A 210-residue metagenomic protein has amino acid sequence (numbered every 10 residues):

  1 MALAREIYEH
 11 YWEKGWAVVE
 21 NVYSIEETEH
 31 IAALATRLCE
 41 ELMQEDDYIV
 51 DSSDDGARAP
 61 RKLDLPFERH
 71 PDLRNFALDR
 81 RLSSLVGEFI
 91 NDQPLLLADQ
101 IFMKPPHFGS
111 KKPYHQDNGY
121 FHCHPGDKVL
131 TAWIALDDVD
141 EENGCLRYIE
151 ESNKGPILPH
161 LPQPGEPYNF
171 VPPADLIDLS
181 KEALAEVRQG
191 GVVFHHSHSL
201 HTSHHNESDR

Functional and structural regions predicted by a protein language model:
M1-K14, V19-Y114, Y120-H122, L161: Non-heme Fe(II)-dependent double-stranded beta-helix
S24, R74-L78, P125, L179-R188 (+1 more regions): Aromatic-acidic/polar surface patches that form glycan- and anion
R74, N118-H122, I134-D137, D178-L184 (+1 more regions): Short helix-to-loop capping/linker segments positioned immediately adjacent to catalytic or ligand/cofactor-binding
L82, P106-G109, G126-D127, D138-E141 (+2 more regions): Short, charged/polar surface micro-motifs in flexible loops or helix N-caps
D99, L130, G144: Change "...and in nucleic-acid phosphodiester-cleaving endonucleases..." to "...and in nucleic-acid processing enzymes
H115, H122-E141, E186-R188, F194: Short, conserved beta-strand element in jelly-roll/cupin
V139-T202: Double-stranded beta-helix
H204-R210: Ligand-binding loop in jelly-roll beta-barrel domains
